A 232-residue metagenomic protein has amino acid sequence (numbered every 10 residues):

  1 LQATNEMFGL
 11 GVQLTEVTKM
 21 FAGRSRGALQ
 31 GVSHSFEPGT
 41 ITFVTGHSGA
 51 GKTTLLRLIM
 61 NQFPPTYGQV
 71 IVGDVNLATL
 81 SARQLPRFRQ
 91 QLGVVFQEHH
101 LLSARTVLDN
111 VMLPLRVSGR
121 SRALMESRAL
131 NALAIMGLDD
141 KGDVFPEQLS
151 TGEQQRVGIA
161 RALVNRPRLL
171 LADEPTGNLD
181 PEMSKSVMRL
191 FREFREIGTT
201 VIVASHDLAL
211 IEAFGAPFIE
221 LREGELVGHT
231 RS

Functional and structural regions predicted by a protein language model:
M7-G11, K19-G31, S81: A short, flexible loop at the N-terminus of ABC-type nucleotide-binding domains that lies
M60: Helix-to-loop junction immediately C-terminal to a conserved catalytic motif
G68-N76: Conserved ABC transporter NBD signature motif
L77-G93, R122, F194-E196: ABC ATPase NBD coupling module
V144-E147, N165, I197: Conserved signature/switch motifs of ABC ATPase nucleotide-binding domains
F145-L149, E153-Q155: Conserved ABC ATPase signature
L170-D173: Catalytic Walker B motif of ABC-type/P-loop ATPase nucleotide-binding domains
